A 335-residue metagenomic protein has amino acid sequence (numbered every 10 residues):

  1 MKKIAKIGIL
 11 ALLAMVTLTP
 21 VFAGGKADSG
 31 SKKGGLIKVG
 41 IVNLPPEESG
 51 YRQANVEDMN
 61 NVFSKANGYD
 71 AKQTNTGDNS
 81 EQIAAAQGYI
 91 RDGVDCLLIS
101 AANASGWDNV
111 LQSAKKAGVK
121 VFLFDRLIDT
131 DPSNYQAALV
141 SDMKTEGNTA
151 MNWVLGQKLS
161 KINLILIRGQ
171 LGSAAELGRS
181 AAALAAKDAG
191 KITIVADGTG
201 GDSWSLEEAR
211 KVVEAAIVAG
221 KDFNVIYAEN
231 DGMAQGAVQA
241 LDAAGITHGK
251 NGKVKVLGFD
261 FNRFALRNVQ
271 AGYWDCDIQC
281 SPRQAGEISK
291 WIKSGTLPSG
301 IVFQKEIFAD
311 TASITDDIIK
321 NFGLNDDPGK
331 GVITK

Functional and structural regions predicted by a protein language model:
M1-K38, Q112-A117, N321, N325-K335: Short, low-complexity disordered leader/linker segments with a strong preference for bacterial N-terminal type II
K26, G35-I37, I167, L171-A175 (+1 more regions): Hinge/cleft segment of the Venus flytrap/periplasmic-binding protein
L36-G88, V94, S100-A104, I167-G178 (+1 more regions): Extracytoplasmic "Venus flytrap"
V39, Q82, A138-L164, G178 (+3 more regions): Hydrophobic alpha-helical segments within soluble ligand-binding/sensing domains
G50-N67, E146-A150, A174-T193, E208 (+2 more regions): Short, solvent-exposed amphipathic alpha-helices that sit in or adjacent to ligand/effector-binding or catalytic
K65-T76, N163-L166, K187-L206: Short beta-strand elements in bilobed, periplasmic/extracellular small-molecule ligand-binding domains
R91-K116, A183, G198-R267: Hydrophobic alpha-helical
S105-T145, N163, F261-Q270: Flexible loop/hinge segments that line or gate small-molecule binding clefts
